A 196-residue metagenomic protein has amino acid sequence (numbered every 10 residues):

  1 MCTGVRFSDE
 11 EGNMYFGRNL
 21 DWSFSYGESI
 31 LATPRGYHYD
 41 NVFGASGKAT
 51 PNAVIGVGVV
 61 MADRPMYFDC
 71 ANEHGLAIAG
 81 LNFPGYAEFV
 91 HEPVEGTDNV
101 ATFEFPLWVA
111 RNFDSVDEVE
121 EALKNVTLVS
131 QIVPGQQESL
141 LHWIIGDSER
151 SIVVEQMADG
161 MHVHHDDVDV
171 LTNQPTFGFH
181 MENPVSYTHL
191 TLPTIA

Functional and structural regions predicted by a protein language model:
M1-T97, S130: A contiguous strand-loop segment
R6, P184-V185: Extracellular/secretory pathway and lumenal proteins
N19-D21, N82-F83, K124, S148 (+1 more regions): An acidic- and aromatic-residue-enriched active-site/binding cleft used to recognize and process polar
Y37, P93-V126: Compact, glycine/acidic-enriched structural inserts
D63, A101-T102, Q137: Short, glycine/acidic-rich beta->alpha junctions
E121-I145: Secretory/export targeting leaders with adjacent low-complexity proregions
Q137-P184: Extended amphipathic alpha-helical segments with heptad-repeat/coiled-coil character used for oligomerization, fusion
T188-T194: Conserved small/polar residues in nucleotide/adenosyl-binding loops
